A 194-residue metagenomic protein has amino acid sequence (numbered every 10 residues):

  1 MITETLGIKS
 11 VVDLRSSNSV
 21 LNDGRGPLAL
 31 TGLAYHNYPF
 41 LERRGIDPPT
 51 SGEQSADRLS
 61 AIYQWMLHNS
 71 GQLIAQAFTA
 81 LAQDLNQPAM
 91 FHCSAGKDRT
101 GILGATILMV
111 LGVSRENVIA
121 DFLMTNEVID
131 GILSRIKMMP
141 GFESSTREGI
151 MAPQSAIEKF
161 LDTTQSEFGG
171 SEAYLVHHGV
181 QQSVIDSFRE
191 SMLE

Functional and structural regions predicted by a protein language model:
M1-M90, I102-E194: Cys-dependent protein tyrosine phosphatase-like superfamily
A95, R99-T100: Ser/Thr-glycine-rich phosphate-binding loops at phosphate-binding pockets of nucleotides, nucleotide cofactors
